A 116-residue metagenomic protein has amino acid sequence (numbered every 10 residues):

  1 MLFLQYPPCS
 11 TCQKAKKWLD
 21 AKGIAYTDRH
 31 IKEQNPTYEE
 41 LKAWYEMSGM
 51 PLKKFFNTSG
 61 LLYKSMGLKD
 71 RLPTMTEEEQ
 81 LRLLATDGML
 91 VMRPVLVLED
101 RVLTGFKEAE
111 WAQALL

Functional and structural regions predicted by a protein language model:
M1-K22, Y26-I31: Local sequence-structure signature of Cys/Sec-based thiol-disulfide redox active-site neighborhoods
E33-L116: Thiol/selenol-based redox catalytic cores and closely related redox-interacting motifs
